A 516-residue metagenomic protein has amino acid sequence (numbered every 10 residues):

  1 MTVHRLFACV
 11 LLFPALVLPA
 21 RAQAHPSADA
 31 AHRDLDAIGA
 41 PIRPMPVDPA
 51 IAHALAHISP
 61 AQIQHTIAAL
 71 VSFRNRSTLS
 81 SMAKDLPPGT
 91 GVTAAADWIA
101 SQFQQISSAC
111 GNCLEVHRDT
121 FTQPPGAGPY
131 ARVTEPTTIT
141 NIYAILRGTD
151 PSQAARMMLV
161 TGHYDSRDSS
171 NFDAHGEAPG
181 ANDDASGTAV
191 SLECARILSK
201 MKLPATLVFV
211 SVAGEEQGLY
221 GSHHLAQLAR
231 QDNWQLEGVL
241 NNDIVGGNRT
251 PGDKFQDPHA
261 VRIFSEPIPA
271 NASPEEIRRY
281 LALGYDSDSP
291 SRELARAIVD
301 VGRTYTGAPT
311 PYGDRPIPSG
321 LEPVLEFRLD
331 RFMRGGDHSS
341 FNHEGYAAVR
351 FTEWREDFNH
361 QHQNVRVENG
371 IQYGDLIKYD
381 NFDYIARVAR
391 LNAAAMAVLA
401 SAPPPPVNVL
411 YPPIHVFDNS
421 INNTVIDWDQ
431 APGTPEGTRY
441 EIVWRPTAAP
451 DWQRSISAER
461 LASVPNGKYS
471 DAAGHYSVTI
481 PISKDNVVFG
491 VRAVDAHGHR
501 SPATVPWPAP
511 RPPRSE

Functional and structural regions predicted by a protein language model:
P26-A40, Q62-R147: A non-catalytic alpha/beta surface segment that caps or lines the substrate-entry region of metallo-dependent hydrolase
V71, V245-E266, I317-P404: Active-site-adjacent mobile loop/cap segments within catalytic or ligand-binding domains
A144, V160-L219, N392: Alpha-helical metal-binding/catalytic segments enriched in His/Glu/Asp
V212-G336, A348: Metal-dependent peptidase/peptidase-like ectodomains
N422-P435: Conserved aromatic anchor
R439-K484, A496-H497, P502: Recognizes extended acidic, P/S/T-rich segments that occur within or adjacent to Ig-like beta-sandwich modules
V494-E516: Extracellular fibronectin type III
